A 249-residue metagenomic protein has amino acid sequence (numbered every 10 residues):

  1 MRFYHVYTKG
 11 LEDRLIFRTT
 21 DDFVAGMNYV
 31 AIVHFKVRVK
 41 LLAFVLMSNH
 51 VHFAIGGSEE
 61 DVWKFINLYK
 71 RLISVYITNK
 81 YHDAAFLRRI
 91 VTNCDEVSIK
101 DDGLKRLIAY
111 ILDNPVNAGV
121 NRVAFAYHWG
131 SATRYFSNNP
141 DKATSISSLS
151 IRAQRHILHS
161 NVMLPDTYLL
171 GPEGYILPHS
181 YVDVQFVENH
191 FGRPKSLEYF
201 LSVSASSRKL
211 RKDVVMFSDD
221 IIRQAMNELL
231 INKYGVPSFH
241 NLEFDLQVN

Functional and structural regions predicted by a protein language model:
M1-A43, G57-V248: Short Pro-Cys-Gly-centered "Cys-loop" motif that presents a nucleophilic cysteine in a tight turn
H50-G57: Short beta-strand->loop micro-motif that forms the acidic, two-metal-ion catalytic signature in nucleotide-processing
